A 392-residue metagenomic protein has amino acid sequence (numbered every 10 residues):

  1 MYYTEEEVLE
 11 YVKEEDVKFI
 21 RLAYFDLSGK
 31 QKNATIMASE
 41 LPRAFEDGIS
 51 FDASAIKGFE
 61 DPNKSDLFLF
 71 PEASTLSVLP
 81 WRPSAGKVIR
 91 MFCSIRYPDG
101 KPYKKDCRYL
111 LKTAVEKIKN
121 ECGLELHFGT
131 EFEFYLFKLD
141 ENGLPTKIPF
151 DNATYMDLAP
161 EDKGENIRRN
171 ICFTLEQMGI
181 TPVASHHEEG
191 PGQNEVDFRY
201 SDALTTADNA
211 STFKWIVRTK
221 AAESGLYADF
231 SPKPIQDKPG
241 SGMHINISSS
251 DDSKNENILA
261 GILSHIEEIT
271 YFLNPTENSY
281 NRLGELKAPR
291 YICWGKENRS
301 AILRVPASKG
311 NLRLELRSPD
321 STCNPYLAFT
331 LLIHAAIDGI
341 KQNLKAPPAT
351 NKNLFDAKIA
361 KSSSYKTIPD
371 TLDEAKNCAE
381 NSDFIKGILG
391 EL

Functional and structural regions predicted by a protein language model:
M1-L392: Glycine-rich, acidic/polar active-site loops that bind/position phosphate-bearing ligands
